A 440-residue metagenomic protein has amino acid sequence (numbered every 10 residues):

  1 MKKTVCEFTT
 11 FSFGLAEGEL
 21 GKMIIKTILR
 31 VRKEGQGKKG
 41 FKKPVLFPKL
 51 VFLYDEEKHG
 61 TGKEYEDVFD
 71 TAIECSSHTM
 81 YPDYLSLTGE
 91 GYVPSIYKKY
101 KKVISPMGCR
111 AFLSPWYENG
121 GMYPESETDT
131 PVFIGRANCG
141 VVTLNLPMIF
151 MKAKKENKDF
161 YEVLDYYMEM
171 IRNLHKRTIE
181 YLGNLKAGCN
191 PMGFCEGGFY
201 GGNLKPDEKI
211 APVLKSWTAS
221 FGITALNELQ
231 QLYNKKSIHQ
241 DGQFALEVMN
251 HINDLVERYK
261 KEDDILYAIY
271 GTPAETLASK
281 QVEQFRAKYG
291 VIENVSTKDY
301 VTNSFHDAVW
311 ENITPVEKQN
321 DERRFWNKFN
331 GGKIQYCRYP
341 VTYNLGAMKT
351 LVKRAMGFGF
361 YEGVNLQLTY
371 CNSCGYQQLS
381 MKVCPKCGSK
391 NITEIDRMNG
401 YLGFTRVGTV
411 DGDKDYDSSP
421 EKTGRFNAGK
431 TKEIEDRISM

Functional and structural regions predicted by a protein language model:
M1-K215, K236-E394, G403: Conserved catalytic cores of very large enzyme subunits
P147, K152, L185-G188, S216-W217 (+6 more regions): Surface-exposed loop/turn and secondary-structure junction residues enriched for glycine/proline
A219-L232, N250: Contiguous, well-ordered alpha-helical segments that form the cores/surfaces of helical PPI scaffolds
P385-M440: Long insertion/accessory domains within large nucleic-acid-processing enzymes
